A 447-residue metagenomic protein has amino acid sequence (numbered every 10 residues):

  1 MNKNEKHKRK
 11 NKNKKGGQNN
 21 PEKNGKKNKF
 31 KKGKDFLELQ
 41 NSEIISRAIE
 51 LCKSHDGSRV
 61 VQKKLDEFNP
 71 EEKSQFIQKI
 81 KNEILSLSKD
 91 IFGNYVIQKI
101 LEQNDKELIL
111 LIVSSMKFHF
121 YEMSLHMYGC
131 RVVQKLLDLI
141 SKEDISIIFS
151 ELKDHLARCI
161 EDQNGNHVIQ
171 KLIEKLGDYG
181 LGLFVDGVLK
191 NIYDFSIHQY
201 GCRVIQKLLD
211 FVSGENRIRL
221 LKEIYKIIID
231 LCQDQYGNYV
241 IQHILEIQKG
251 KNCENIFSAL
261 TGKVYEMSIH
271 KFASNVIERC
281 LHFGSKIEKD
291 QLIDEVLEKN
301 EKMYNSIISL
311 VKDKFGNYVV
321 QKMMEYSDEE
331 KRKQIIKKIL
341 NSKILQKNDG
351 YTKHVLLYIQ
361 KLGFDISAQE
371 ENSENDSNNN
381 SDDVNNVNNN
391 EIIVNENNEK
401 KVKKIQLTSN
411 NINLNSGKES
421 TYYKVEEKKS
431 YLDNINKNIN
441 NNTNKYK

Functional and structural regions predicted by a protein language model:
M1-K447: Eukaryotic gene-expression regulator signature that favors modular helical reader/repeat domains and their
